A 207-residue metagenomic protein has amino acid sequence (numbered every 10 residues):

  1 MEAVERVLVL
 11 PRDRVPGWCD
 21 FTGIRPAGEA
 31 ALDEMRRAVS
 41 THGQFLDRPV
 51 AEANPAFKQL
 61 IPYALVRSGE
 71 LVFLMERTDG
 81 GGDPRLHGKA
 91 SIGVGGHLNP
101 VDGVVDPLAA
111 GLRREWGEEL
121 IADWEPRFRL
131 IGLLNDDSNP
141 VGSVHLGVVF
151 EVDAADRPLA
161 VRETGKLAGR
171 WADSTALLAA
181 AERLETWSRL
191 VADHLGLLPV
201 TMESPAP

Functional and structural regions predicted by a protein language model:
M1-V161, K166, S174-P207: N-terminal leader/linker segments that precede catalytic domains of diphosphate-processing enzymes
W171: Short aromatic/basic micro-patch
